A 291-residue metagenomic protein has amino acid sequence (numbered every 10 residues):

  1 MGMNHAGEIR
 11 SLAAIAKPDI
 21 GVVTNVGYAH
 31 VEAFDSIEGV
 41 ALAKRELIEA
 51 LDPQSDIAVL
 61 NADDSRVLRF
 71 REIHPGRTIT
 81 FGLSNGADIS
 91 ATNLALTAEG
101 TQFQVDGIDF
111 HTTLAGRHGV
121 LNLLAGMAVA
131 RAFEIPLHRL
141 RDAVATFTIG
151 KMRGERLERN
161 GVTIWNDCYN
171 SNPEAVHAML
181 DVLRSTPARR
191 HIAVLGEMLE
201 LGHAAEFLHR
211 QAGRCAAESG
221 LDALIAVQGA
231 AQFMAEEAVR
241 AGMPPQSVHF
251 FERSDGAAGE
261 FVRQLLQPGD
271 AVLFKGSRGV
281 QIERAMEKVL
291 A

Functional and structural regions predicted by a protein language model:
M1-A6, I164-N170: Switch II (G3) loop of P-loop NTPases
D19-T163, A188-R189, R214-A217, L221-A223 (+1 more regions): Acidic, Mg2+-coordinating active-site environments of NTP-dependent enzymes
Y28-F34, W165, M198-G202, F274: A short acidic, helix-capping loop that chelates divalent metal ions and anchors anionic groups
G150, C168-M243: Active-site beta-alpha connecting loops in nucleotide-dependent enzymes
K151-R153, A271, G279, E283-E287: ATP-dependent carboxylate/acyl-activation modules
S247-A258: Short acidic-hydrophobic, aromatic-tinged amphipathic segments that line or gate anion-handling sites
A257-L265: Short amphipathic alpha-helix with an adjacent loop that forms part of the alpha/beta core around
